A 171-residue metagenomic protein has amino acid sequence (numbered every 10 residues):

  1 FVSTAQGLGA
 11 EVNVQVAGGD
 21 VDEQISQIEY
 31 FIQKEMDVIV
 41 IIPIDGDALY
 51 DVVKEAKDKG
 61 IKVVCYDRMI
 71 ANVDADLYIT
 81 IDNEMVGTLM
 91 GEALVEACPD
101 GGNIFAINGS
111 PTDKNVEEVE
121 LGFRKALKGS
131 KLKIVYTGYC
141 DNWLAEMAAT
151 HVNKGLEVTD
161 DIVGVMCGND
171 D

Functional and structural regions predicted by a protein language model:
F1-D171: A residue-level marker of the well-folded mature domains of exported/periplasmic proteins
